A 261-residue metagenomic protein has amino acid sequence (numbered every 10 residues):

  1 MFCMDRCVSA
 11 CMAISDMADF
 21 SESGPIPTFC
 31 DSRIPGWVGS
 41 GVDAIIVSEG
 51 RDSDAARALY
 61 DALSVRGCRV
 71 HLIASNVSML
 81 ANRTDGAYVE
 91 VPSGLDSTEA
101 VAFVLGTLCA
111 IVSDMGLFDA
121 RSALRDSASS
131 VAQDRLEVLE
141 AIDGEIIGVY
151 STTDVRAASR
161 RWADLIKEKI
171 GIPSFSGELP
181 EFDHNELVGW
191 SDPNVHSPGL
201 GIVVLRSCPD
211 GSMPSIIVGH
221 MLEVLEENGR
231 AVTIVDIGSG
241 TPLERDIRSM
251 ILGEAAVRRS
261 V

Functional and structural regions predicted by a protein language model:
M1-S130, E140, R206-S212, G219-N228: Glycine-rich phosphate-binding loops that contact phosphosugars or nucleotide phosphates
V8, M12, E99, F103 (+7 more regions): Conserved active-site and cofactor/substrate-binding residues in soluble primary-metabolism enzymes
M12-S15, G106-S113, D164, E168 (+1 more regions): Short, hydrophobic/amphipathic alpha-helical patches that form generic packing surfaces within helical domains
I26-R33, I73-S75, I172-H184, R230-G240: A generic structural motif
I45-V47, G148-Y150, G201-L205: Structural motif
S78-G86, N185-S191, P242-L243, I247: Glycine-rich, charge-decorated loop segments at or immediately adjacent to ligand/cofactor-binding or catalytic sites
S113-G199: Active-site phosphate/pyrophosphate-binding segments
S197-V261: C-terminal active-site/capping subdomain that shapes the small-molecule cofactor and substrate pocket of enzyme
